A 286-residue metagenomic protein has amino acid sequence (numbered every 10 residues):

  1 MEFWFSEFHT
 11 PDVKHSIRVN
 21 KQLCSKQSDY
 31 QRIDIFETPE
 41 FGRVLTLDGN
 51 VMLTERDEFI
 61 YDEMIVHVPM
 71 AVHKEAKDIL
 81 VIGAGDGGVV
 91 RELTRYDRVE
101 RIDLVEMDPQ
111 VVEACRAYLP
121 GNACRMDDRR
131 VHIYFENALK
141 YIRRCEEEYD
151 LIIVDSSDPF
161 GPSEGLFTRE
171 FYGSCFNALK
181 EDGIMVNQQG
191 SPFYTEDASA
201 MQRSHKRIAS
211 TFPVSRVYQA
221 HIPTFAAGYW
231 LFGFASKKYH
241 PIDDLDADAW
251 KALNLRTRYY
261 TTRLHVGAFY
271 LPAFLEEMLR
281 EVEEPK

Functional and structural regions predicted by a protein language model:
M1-D34, A227-K286: SAM/dcSAM-binding transferase cores
M1-M52, D57-E63, H67-M70, K74: N-terminal accessory segments
E2-W4, L53-D182, Y194-M201, L279: The AdoMet/dcAdoMet-binding core of the Class I SAM-like
N50, Q189-G190: Glycine- and acidic
Y172-G173, A198-Q219, G233: Conserved Class I S-adenosyl-L-methionine
D182-Q189: Conserved beta-strand signature within the Rossmann-like core of class I S-adenosyl-L-methionine
N187, V214-Q219, I242-L245: Acidic/polar loop patches that form or flank catalytic/metal-binding clefts of enzymes that bind anionic ligands
A220-T224: Short proline/glycine-enriched turn/loop segments at secondary-structure junctions
